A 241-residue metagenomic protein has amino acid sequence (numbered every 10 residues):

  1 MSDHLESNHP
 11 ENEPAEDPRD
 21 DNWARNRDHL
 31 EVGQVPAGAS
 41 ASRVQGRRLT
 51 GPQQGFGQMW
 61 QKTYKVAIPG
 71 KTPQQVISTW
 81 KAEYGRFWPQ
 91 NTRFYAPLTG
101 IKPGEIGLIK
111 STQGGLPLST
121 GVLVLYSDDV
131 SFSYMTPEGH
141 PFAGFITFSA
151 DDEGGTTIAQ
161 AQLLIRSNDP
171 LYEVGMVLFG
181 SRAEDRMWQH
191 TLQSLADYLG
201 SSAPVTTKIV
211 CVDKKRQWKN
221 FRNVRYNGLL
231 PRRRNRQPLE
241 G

Functional and structural regions predicted by a protein language model:
S2-Q113, F221-E240: Hydrophobic ligand-binding cavity/cleft-lining segments
K71, G115-T120, D169-Y172: Short, surface-exposed beta-strand/loop "edge" segments at domain boundaries and coil↔beta transitions
I109, F132-M135, A159-A161: Short hydrophobic/aromatic-rich beta-strand segments that constitute the beta-sheet cores of beta-sandwich/beta-barrel
S111-Q113, P137-G139, L163-S167, N223-V224: Secondary-structure transition/turn motif
G114-G154, Y226-L229: Hydrophobic-ligand binding "helix-grip"
G139-A183: Beta-strand/loop substructures that line and gate deep hydrophobic ligand-binding cavities in soluble
N168, V174-D213: A conserved amphipathic terminal alpha-helix motif
A196-L239: Short, highly charged C-terminal tails/helix-capping segments
